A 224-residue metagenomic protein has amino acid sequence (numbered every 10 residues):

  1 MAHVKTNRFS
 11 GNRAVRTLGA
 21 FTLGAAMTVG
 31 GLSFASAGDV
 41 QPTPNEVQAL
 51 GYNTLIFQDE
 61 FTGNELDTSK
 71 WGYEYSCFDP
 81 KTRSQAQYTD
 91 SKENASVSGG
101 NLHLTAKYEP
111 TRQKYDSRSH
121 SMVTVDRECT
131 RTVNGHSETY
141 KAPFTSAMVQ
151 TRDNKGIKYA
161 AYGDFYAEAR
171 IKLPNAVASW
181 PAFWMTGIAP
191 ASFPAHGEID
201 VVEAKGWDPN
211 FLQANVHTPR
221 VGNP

Functional and structural regions predicted by a protein language model:
M1-A2, P224: Accessible peptide chain termini
A2-G38: Secretory targeting and sorting signals
G38-P224: GH16 jelly-roll
